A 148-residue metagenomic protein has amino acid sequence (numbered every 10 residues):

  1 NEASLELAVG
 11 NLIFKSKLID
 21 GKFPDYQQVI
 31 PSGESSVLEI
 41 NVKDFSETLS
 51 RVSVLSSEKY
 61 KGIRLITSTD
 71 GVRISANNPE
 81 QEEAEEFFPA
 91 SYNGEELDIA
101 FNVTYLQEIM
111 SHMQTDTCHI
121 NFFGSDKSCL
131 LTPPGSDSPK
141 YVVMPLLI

Functional and structural regions predicted by a protein language model:
N1-I19, E34-I148: DNA polymerase processivity clamps
K22: Glycine-rich, pocket-lining loop/helix-strand segments that form or immediately flank
V29-S32: Short hinge/gating elements
